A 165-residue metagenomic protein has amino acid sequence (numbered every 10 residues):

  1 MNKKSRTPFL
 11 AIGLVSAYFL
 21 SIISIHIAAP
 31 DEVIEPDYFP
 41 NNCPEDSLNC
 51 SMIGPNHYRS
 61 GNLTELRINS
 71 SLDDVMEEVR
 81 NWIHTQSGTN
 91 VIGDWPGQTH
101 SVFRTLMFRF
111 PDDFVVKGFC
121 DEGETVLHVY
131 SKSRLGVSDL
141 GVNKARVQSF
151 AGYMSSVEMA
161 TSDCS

Functional and structural regions predicted by a protein language model:
K3-A11, L20-S165: Ser/Thr-rich, low-complexity intrinsically disordered terminal regions
